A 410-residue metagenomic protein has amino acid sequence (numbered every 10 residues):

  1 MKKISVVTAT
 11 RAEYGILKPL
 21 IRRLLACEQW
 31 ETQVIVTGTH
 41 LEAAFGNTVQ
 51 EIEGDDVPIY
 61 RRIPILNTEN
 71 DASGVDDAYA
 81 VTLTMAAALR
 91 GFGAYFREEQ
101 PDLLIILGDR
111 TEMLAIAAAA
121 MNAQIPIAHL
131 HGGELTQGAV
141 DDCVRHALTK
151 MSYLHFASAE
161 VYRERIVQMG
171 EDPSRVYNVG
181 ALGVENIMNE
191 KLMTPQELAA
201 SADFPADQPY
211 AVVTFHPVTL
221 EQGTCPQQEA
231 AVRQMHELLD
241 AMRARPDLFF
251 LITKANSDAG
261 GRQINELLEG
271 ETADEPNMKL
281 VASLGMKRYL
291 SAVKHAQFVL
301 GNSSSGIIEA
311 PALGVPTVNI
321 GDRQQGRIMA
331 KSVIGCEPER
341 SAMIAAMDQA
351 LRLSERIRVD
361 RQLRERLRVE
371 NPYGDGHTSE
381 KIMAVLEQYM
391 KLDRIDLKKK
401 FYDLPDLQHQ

Functional and structural regions predicted by a protein language model:
M1-Q410: Nucleotide-activated sugar donor-binding and catalytic core shared by glycosyltransferases and related lipid-linked
